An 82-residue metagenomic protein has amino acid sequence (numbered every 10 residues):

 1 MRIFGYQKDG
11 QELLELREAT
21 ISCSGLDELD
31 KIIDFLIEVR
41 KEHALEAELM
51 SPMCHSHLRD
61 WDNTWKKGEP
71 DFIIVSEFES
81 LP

Functional and structural regions predicted by a protein language model:
M1-P82: Positively charged, low-complexity terminal tracts and the immediately adjacent first secondary-structure elements
